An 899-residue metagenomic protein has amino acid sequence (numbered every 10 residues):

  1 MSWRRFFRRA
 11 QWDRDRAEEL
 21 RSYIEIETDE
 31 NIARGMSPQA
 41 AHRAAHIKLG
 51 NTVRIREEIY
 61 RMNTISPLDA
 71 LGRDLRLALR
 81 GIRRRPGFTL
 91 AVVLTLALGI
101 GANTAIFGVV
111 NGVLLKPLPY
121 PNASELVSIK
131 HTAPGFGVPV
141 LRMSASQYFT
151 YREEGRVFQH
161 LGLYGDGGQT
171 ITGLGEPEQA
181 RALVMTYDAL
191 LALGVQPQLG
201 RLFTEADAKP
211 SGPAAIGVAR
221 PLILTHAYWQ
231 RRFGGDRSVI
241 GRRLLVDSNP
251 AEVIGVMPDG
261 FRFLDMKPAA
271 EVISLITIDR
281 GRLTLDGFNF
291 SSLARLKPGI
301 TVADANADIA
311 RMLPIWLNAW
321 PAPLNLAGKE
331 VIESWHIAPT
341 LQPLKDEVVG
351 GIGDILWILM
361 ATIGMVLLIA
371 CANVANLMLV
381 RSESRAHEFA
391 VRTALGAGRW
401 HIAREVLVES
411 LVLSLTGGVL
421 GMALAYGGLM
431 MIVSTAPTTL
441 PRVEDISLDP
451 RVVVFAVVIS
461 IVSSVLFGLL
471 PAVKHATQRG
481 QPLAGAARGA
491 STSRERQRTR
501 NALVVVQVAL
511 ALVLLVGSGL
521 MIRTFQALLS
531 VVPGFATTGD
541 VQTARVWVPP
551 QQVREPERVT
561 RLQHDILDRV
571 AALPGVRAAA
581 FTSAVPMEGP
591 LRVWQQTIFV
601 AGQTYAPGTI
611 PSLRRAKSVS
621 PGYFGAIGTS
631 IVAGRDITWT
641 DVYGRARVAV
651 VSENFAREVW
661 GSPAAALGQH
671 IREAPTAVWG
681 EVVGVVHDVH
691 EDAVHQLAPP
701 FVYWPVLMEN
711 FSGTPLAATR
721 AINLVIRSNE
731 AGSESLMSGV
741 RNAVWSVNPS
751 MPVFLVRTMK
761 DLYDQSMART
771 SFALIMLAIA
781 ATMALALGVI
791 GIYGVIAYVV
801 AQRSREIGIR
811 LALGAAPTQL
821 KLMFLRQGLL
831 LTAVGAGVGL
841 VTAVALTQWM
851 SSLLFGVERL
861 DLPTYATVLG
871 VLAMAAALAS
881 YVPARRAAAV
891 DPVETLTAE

Functional and structural regions predicted by a protein language model:
M1-L94, R295, A327-V331, W335 (+5 more regions): Negatively charged linear elements and acidic catalytic determinants
A45-A91, Y120, G168, E176-Q179 (+10 more regions): Membrane-helix entry/capping segments
L49, G168, Q179-P210, V218-D354 (+7 more regions): Mid-to-C-terminal secondary-structure elements that act as membrane-proximal/extracytoplasmic interface segments
E58-T89, L344-V349, L377-R404, V408 (+2 more regions): Alpha-helical transmembrane segments of integral membrane proteins
R85-V113, P117, I369-A372, S414-G418 (+3 more regions): Short, strongly hydrophobic transmembrane alpha-helices
L98-E125, Y148, L379, G428-T438 (+5 more regions): Alpha-helical transmembrane segments
V109, A375, L411-G480, R523-T524 (+1 more regions): Small-residue-rich transmembrane alpha-helices
A370-S414, I790-T832, A836, W849 (+2 more regions): Interfacial "coupling" helices/loops that link adjacent transmembrane helices in transporter permeases
